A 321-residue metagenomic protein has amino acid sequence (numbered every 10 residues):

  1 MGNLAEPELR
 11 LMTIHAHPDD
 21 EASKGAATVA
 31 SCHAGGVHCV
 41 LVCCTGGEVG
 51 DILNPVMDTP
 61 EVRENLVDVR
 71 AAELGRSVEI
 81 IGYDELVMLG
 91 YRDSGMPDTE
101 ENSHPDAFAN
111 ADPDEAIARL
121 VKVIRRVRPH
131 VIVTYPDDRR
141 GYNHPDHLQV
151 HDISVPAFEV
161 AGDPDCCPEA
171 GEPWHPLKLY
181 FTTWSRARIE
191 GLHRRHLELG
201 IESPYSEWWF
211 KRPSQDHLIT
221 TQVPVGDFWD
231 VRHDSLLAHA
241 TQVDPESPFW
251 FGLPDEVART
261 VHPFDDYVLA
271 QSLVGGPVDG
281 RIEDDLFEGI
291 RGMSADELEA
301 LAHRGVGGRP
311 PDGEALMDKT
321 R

Functional and structural regions predicted by a protein language model:
M1-M12, T99-R321: Metal-dependent de-N-acetylase/amidase catalytic core
M1-R128, V268, G276-D279, E297 (+1 more regions): Active-site rim/loop-helix segments in enzyme catalytic domains that contact anionic ligands
